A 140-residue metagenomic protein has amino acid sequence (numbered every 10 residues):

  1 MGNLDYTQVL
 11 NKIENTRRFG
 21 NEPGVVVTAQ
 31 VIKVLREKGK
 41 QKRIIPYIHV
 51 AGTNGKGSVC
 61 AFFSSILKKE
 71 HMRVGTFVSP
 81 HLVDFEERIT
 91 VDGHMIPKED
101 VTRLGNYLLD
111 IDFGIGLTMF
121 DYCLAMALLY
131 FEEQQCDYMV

Functional and structural regions predicted by a protein language model:
M1-G52, V59, S65-E70, F77: Short functional linear segments
V25, K33, K38-R43, K69-M139: ATP-dependent carboxylate-amine ligase catalytic core
K56-C60, V83-E86: Short active-site-adjacent helix-start/loop capping segments
